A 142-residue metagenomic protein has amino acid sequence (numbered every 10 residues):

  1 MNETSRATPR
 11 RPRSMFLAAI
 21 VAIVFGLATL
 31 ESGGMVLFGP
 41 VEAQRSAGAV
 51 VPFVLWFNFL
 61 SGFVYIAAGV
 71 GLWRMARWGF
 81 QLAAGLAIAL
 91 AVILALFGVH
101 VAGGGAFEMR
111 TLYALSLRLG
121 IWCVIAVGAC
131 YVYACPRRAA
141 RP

Functional and structural regions predicted by a protein language model:
N2-P142: Topology signature of small-to-medium multi-pass alpha-helical membrane proteins
